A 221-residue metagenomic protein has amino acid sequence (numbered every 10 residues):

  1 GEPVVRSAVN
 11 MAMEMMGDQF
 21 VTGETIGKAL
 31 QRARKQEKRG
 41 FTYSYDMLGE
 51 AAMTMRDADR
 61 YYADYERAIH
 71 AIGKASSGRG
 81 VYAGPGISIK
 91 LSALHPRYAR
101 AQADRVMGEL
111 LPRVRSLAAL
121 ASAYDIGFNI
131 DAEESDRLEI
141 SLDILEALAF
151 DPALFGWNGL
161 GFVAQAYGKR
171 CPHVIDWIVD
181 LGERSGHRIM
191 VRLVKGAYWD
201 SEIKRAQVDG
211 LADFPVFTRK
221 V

Functional and structural regions predicted by a protein language model:
G1-V221: Positively charged, amphipathic and often flexible ligand-engagement surfaces
